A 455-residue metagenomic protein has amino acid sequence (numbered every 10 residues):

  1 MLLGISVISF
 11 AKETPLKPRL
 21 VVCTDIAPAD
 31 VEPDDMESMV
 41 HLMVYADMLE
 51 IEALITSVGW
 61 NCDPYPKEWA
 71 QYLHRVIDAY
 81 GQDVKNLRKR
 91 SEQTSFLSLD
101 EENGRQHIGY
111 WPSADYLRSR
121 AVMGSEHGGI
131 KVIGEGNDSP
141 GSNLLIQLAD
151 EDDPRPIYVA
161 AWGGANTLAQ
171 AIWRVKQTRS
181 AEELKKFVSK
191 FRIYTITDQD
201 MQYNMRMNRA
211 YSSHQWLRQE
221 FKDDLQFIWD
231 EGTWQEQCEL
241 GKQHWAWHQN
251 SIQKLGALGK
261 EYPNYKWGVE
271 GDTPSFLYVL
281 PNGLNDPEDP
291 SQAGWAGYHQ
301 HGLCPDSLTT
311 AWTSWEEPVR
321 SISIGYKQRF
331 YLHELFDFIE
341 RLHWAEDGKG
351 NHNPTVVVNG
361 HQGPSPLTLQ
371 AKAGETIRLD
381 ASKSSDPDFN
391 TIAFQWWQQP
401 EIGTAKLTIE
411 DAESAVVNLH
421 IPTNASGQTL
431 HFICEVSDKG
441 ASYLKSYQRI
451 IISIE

Functional and structural regions predicted by a protein language model:
L2-F10: Hydrophobic h-region of N-terminal signal peptides that target proteins for export in Gram-negative bacteria
K12-R378, S384-K406, N418, N424-G427: N-terminal acidic, glycine/proline-rich low-complexity segments
T408-E413: Short beta-strand segments within Ig-like beta-sandwich modules, predominantly Fibronectin type-III
S437-Y443: Short, solvent-exposed loop/turn segments at the edges of extracellular beta-sandwich modules
Y443-I450: Extracellular and select intracellular beta-sandwich modules with Ser/Thr-enriched, small-residue motifs on
I451-E455: Short beta-strand edge segments in extracellular beta-sheet folds
